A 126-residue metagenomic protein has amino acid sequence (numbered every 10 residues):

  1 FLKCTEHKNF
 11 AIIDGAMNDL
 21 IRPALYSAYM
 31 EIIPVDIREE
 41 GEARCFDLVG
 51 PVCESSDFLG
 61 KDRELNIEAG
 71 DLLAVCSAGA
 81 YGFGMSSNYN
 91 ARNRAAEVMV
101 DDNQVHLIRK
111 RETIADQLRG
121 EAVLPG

Functional and structural regions predicted by a protein language model:
F1-G126: Charged (often Lys/Glu-rich) extended helix/loop segments that serve as interaction or gating elements
